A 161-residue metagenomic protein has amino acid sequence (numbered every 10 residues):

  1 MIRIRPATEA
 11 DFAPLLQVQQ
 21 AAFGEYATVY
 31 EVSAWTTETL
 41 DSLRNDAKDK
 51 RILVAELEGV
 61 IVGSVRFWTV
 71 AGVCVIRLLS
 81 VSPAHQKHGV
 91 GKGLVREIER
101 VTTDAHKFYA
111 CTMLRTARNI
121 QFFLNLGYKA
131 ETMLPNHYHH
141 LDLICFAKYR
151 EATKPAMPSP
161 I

Functional and structural regions predicted by a protein language model:
R3-Q17: A short beta-loop-alpha structural element at the N-terminal edge of CoA-dependent acyl/N-acetyltransferase catalytic
L16-S42: Conserved GNAT-fold acetyl-CoA-binding loop/helix
S42-V54, V75: A short helix-loop-beta-strand connector motif used in the catalytic cores of GNAT acetyltransferases and, in some
V54, V60-W68, V75-S80: Conserved beta-strand in the GNAT
V81, K87-R100, N125: Conserved acetyl-CoA-binding loop-helix of GNAT-fold acetyltransferases
K92, R115-T132: Conserved active-site alpha-helix within GNAT-family acetyltransferase domains
V95, T102-L114: Conserved GNAT acetyl-CoA-binding A-motif
A110-I120, H137-H140: Conserved beta-strand-loop-alpha-helix junction that forms the acyl-donor binding cleft
